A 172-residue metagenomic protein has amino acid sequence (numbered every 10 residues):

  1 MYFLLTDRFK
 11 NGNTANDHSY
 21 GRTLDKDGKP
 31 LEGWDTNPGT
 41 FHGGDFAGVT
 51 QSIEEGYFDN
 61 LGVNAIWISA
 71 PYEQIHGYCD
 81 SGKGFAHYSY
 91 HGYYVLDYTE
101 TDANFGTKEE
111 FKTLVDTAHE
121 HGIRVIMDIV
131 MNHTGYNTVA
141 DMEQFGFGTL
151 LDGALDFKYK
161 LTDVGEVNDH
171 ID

Functional and structural regions predicted by a protein language model:
M1-L5: Mature N-terminal, pre-catalytic/accessory segment of carbohydrate-active enzymes
D7-D172: Substrate-binding/active-site clefts of carbohydrate-active enzymes
